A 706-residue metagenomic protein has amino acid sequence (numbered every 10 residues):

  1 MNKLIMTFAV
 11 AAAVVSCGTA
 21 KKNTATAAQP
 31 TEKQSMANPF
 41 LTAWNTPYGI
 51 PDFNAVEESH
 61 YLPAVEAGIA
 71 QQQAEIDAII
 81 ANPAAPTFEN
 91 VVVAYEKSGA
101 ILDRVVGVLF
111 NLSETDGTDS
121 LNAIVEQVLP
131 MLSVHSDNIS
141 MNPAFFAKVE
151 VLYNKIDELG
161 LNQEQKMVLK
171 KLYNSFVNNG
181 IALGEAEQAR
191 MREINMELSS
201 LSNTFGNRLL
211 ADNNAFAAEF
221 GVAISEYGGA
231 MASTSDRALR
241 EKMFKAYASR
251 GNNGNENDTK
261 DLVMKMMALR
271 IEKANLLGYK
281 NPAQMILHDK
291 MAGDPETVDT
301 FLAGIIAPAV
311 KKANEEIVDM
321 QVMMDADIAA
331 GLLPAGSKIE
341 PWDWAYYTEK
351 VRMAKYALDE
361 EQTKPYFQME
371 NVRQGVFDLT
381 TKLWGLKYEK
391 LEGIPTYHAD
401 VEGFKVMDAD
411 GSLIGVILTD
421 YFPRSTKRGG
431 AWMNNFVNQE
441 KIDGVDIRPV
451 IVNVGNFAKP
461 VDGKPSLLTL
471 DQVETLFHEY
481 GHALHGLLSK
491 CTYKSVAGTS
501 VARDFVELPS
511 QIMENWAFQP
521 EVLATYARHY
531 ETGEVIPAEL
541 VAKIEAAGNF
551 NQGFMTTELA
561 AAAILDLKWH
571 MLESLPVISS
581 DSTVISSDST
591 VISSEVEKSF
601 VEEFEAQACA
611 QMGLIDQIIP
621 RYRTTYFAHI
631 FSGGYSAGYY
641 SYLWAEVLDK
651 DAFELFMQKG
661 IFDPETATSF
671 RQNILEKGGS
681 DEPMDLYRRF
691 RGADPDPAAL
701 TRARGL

Functional and structural regions predicted by a protein language model:
N2-T7: Sec-dependent signal peptide recognition, specifically the positively charged N-region followed immediately by
V15-S16: C-terminal motif of bacterial Sec signal peptides marking the signal peptidase cleavage site
T24-A217, F656: N-terminal helix-rich structural modules
A25-H60, A67, N371, G375-L379 (+11 more regions): C-terminal, non-catalytic "cap/extension" segments appended to globular domains
N45-H60, V108-V128, V151-E193, G221-K260 (+6 more regions): Short His/Asp/Glu-rich catalytic/ion-coordination signatures at enzyme active sites or charged loops
A78-P83, T87, E389-G393, S495 (+1 more regions): Surface-exposed patches in mature extracellular/periplasmic domains of secreted proteins
E164, V168, S200, N207 (+9 more regions): Active-site-proximal, well-structured secondary-structure segments within enzyme catalytic domains
A458-L476: Short pre-active-site segment immediately N-terminal to the catalytic Zn-binding motif
